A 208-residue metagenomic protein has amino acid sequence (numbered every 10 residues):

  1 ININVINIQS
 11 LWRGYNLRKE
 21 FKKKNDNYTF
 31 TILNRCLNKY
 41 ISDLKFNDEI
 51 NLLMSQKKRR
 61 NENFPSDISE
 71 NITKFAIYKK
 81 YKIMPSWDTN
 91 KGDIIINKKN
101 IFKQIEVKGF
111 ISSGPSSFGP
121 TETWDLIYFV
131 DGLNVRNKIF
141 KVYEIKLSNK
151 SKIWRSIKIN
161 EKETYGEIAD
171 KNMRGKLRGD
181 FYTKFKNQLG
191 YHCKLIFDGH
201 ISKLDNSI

Functional and structural regions predicted by a protein language model:
I1-D26: Calmodulin-binding IQ motif alpha-helix
F21-I101, V107-I208: Nucleic-acid endonuclease domains
